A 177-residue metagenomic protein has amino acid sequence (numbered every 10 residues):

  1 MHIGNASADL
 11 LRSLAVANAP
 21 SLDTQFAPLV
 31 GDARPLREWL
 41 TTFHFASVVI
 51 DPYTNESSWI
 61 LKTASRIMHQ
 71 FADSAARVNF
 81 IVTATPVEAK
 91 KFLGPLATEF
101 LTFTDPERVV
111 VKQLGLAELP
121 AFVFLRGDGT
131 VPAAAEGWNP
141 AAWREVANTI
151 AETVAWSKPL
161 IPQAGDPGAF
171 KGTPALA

Functional and structural regions predicted by a protein language model:
M1-F45, W59, R66-R77, I81 (+3 more regions): Non-globular targeting/processing and membrane-anchoring segments
F26-A27, L101-P106: Short acidic-hydrophobic, aromatic-tinged amphipathic segments that line or gate anion-handling sites
V49-T63: Conserved redox-active cysteine motifs that mediate thiol-disulfide chemistry, especially di-cysteine Cys-X(1-2)-Cys
D51, T83, G127: Cofactor-binding loop segments of dinucleotide-utilizing enzymes, especially the Rossmann-like FAD- and NAD(P)+-binding
V82-P86, R108: Short beta-alpha junction loops
P106-K112: Short, basic/aromatic recognition patches
V109, P120-E136: A short, hydrophobic beta-strand/beta-hairpin element that forms part of a small beta-sheet core
